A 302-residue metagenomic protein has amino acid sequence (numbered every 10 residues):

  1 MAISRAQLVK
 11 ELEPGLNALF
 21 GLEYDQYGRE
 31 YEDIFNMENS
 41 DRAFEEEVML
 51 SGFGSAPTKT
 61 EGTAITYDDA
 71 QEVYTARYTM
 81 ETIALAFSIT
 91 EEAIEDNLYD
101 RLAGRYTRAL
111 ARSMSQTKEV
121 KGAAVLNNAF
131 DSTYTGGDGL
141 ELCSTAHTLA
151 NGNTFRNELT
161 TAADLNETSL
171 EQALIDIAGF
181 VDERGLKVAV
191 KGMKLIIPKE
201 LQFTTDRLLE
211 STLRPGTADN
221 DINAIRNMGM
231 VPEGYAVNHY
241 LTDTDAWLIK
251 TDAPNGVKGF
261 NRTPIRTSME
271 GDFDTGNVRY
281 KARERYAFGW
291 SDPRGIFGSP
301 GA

Functional and structural regions predicted by a protein language model:
M1-Y27: N-terminal alpha-helical "arm" segments
A2-A6, M37-E46, A64-Y67, I89 (+2 more regions): Short low-complexity stretches enriched in small and charged residues
A2-K10, C143-E183, A189-K194, K199-A302: Sequence/fold signature of self-assembling virion shell proteins
G21-Y27, N39, T117-V125, S169-I177 (+1 more regions): Charged, low-complexity, helix-prone segments enriched in Lys/Glu/Asp/Gln
D25-I83: Assembly/oligomerization interface modules of large self-assembling protein complexes
T75, R184-G185: A generic local secondary-structure boundary/capping motif
T75-T133, L195, Y280-A282: Long, contiguous amphipathic alpha-helices that act as assembly "spine/axial" helices in icosahedral shell and virion
V125-H147: Internal, conserved structured core segments that host functional sites
